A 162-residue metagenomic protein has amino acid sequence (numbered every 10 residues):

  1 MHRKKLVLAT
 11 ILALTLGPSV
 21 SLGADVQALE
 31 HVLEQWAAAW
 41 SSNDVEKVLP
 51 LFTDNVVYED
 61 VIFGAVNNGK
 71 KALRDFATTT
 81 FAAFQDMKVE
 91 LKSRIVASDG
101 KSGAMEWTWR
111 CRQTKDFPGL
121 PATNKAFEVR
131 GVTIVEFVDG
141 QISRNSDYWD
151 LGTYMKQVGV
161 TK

Functional and structural regions predicted by a protein language model:
M1-L8: Bacterial N-terminal signal peptides that target proteins for export
R3, G69-K70: Structural motif detector for alpha-helix initiation sites
A9-T10, A65: Composition-driven detection of intrinsically disordered, low-complexity segments
L12-D54, G159-K162: Short, low-complexity N-terminal intrinsically disordered segments enriched in polar/charged residues
A24-A28, D44, E59, R74-K162: A beta-strand edge to alpha-helix "cap/lid" segment located at domain peripheries
A28, W40, G64-G69, F127: Extracytoplasmic/periplasmic, Sec-exported soluble proteins
L51, V57-N68, T80-F84: A short gly/proline-enriched turn/hairpin at secondary-structure junctions
